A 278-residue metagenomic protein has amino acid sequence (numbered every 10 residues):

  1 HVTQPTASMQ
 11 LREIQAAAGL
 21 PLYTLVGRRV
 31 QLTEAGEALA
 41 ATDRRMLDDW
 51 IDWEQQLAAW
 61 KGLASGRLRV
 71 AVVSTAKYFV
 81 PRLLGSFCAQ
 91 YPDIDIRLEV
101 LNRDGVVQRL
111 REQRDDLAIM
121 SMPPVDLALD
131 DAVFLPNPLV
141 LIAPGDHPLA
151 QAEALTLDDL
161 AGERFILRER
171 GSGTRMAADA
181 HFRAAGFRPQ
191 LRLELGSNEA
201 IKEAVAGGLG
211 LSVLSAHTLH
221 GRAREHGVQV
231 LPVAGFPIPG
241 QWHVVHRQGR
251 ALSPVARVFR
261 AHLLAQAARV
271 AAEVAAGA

Functional and structural regions predicted by a protein language model:
Q4-P5, M9, Q55, K61-Y91 (+4 more regions): N-terminal winged-helix
E13-L32: A short LG(V/I)-centered, amphipathic sequence patch enriched for acidic residue(s) preceding the LG motif
Q15-A18, L39-K61: Alpha-helical linker/hinge and terminal dimerization helices associated with HTH transcriptional regulators
A41, R45-D48, W60, R82-S86 (+4 more regions): Short beta-strand-centered segments that line the small-molecule binding cleft or hinge of alpha/beta clamshell
F79-R82, Q229-E273: A late-sequence structural motif
N102-D115, M120-S121, G171-L231: Hydrophobic hinge/microswitch elements
D126-P138, L149-E153, D159, E199-Q248: Beta-alpha-beta core module
A150, R164-A185, A216, L252-A261 (+1 more regions): Secondary-structure junction motif
